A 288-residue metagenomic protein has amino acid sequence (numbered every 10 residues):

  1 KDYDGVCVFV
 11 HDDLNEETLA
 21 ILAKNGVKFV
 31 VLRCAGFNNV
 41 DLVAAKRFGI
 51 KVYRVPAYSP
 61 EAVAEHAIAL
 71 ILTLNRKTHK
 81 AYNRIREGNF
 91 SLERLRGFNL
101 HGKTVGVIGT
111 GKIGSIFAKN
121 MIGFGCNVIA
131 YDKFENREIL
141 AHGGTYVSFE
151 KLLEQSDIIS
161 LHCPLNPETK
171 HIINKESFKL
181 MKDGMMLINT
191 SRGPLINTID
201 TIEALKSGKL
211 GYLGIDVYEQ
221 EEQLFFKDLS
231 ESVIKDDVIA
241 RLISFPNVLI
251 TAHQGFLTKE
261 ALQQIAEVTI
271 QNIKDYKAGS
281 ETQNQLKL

Functional and structural regions predicted by a protein language model:
K1-V6, A23-K28, E154-I159, K182-M185: Short acidic/histidine-rich motifs immediately flanking catalytic phosphotransfer sites in two-component signaling
G5-Y82, R94-G97: Phosphate/diphosphate ligand-binding glycine-rich loop within oxidoreductases
V10-H11, D157, C163-L165, S191-R192 (+1 more regions): Short glycine-/small-residue-rich Rossmann-like dinucleotide-binding loops
D13-V27, E168-L187: Rossmann-fold NAD(P) dinucleotide-binding segment
K24-F29, F48-I50, C126, D183-M185 (+1 more regions): A short helix->loop->beta-strand "cap" motif at the edges of active sites that frequently abuts
A64-N83, K119-C126, E267-D275, S280: Oxidoreductase and adenylate-handling cofactor-binding alpha/beta cores
E93-D183: Rossmann-like dinucleotide/phosphate-binding beta-alpha-beta segment
G184, R192-L288: Rossmann-like dinucleotide-binding domain for NAD(H)/NADP(H)
